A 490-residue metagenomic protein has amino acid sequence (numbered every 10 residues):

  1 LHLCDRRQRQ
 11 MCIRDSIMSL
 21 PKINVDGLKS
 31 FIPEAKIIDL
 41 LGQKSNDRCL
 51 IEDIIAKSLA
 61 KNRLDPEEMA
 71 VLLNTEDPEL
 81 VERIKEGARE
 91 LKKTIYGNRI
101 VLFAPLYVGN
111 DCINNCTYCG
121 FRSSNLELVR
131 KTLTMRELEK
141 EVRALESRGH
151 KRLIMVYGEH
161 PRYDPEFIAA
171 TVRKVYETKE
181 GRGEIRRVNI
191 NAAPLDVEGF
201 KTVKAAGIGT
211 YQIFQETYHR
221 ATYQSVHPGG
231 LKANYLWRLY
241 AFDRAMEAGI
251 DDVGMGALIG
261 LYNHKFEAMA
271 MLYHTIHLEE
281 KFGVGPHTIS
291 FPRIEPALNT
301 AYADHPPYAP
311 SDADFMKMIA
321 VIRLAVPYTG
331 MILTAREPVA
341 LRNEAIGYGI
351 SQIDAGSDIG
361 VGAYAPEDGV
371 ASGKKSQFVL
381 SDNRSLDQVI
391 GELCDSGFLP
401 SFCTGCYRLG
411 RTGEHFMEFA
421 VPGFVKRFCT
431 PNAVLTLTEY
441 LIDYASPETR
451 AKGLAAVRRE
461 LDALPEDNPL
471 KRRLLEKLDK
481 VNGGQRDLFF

Functional and structural regions predicted by a protein language model:
L1-D15: Single conserved hydrophobic/aromatic residue that forms the stacking wall/gate of nucleotide- or nucleobase-binding
R14-F103, C403-T404, R408, T412 (+2 more regions): Flexible, acidic/Gly-rich N-terminal and inter-domain linker regions that tether and position cofactor-handling modules
K61, A88, C116, M155 (+5 more regions): Conserved, mostly hydrophobic/aromatic
E90, Y96-G97, V101-E137: Canonical Radical SAM [4Fe-4S] cluster-binding loop centered on the CxxxCxxC motif and its immediate flanking residues
S123-K140, A144-A248, D252-L261, G283-S290 (+2 more regions): Core AdoMet radical
I168-Y176, A205-T210, H264-F282, Y308 (+3 more regions): Short, electropositive alpha-helical surface patch
T210, L236-T300, S311-A340, G347 (+1 more regions): Conserved C-terminal portion of the radical SAM core fold that forms the substrate/S-adenosylmethionine-binding
A365-N383, V389: C-terminal helical cap(s) of enzyme catalytic domains, especially alpha/beta-barrels
